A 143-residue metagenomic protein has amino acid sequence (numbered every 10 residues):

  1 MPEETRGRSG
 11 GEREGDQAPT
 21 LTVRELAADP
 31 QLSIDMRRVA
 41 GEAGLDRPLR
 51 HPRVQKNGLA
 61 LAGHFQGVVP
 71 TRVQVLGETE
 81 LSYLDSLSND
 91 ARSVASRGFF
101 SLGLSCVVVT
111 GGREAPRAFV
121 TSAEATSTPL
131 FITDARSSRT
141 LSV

Functional and structural regions predicted by a protein language model:
P2-F100: Gly/Thr-rich phosphate-binding loop signature of adenosyl cofactor/nucleotide-binding cores
H64-V75, T79-V143: Feature captures the catalytic cores and cofactor-binding loops of soluble hydro-lyases/lyases that act on carboxylate
